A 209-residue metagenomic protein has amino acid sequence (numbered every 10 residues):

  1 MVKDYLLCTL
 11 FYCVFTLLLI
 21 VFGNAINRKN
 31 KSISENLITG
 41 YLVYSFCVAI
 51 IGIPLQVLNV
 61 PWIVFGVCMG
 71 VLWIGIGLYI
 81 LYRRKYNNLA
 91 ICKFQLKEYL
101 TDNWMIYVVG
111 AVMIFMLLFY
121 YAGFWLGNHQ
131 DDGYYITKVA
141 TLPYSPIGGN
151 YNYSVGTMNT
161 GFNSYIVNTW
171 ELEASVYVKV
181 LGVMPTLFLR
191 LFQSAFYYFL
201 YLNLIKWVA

Functional and structural regions predicted by a protein language model:
M1-Y99: Membrane-embedded, hydrophobic transmembrane alpha-helices
N24-N30, N36, N59, N87-N88 (+7 more regions): Detector for Asparagine
G40, V64-C68, W104-Y107, R190-S194: Alpha-helical transmembrane segments of integral membrane proteins
E98-L118: Internal/C-terminal transmembrane anchor helices
V112-A209: Active-site lumenal/periplasmic loops and adjacent helix-entry segments of GT-C-fold, multi-pass membrane
